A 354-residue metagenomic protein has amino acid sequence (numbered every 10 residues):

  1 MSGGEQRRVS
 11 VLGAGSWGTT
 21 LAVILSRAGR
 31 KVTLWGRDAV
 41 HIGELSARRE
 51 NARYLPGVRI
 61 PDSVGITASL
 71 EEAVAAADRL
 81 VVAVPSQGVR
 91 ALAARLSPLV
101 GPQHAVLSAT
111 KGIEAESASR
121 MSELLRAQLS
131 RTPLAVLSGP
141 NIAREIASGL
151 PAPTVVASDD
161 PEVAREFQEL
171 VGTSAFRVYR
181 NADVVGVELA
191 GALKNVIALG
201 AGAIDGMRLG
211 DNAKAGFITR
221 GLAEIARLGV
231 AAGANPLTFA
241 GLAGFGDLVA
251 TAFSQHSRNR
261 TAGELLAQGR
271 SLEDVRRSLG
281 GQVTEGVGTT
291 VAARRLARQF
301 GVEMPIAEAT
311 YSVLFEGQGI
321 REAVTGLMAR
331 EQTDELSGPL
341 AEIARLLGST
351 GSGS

Functional and structural regions predicted by a protein language model:
M1-P56, G65-A68, R95: NAD(P)+-binding Rossmann beta1-loop-alpha1 motif at the extreme N-terminus of oxidoreductases
T20, V40, A68, V84-Q87 (+16 more regions): Conserved active-site and cofactor/substrate-binding residues in soluble primary-metabolism enzymes
I60, I66-P151, F167-E169: Rossmann-like NAD(P)(H) cofactor-binding subdomain of soluble oxidoreductases
G88, L99, L124-T132, P151-T238: Internal alpha-helical scaffold of NAD(P)-dependent oxidoreductase catalytic cores
S108, P133-S138, V178-A182, G241 (+1 more regions): General beta-strand structural signal in soluble alpha/beta enzymes
A201-D205, V230-A240, G244, L248-S354: NAD(P)-dependent Rossmann-like dehydrogenase/reductase catalytic/cofactor-binding core
